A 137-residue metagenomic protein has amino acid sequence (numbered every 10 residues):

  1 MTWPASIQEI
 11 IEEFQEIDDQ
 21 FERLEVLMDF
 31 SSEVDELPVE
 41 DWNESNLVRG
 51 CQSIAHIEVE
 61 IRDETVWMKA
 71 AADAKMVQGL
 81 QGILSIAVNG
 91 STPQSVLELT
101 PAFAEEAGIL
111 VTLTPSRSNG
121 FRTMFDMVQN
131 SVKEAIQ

Functional and structural regions predicted by a protein language model:
W3-I54, I61-R62, A102-A104, G108-Q137: N-terminal intrinsically disordered, cationic/polar leader segments that include organellar targeting peptides
Q8, Q78-G79, L97-E98: A generic alpha-helix surface/boundary motif
E25, A74, Q78-G82, R122: Non-catalytic, well-ordered alpha-helical scaffold segments
N46-A72, Q78, Q94: A short, structured beta-strand/loop element
K69, D73-A74, S85, L113 (+1 more regions): Short secondary-structure transition/capping motifs
G82-T92: Alpha-helical support elements that line or immediately flank enzyme active sites and cofactor-binding pockets
G90-A107: Glycine-rich phosphate/pyrophosphate-binding loops and their adjacent beta-strand/loop elements at enzyme active sites
